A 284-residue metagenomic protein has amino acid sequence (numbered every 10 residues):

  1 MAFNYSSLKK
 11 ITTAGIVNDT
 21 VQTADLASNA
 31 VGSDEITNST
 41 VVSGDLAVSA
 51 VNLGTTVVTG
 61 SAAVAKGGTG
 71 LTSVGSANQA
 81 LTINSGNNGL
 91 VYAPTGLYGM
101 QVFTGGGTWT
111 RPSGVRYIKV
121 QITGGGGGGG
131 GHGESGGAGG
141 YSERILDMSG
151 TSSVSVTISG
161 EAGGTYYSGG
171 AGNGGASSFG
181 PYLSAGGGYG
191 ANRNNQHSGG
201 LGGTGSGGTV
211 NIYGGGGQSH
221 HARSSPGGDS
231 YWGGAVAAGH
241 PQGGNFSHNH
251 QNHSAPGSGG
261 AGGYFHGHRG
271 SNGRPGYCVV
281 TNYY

Functional and structural regions predicted by a protein language model:
A2-G96: Extracellular repetitive beta-rich solenoid segments
N18, S28, N38, G105 (+2 more regions): Surface-exposed loops/turns
A65-T72, S155-E161, A255-S258: Short sequence segments immediately N-terminal to proteolytic processing junctions that release a mature
N84-N87, G180, Y284: Short acidic-glycine loop/turn motifs at beta-strand connectors
Y98-G105, G199-L201: Disulfide-bonded cysteine-rich modules in secreted/extracellular proteins, activating on the conserved Cys frameworks
V102-T104, T108-P112, I122-P181, N195 (+1 more regions): Glycine-rich strand-loop-strand elements at beta-sheet edges
R116-I118: Short beta-strand/loop motifs in extracellular/secreted proteins, especially within beta-sandwich accessory domains
L183-H250: Acidic, glycine-rich loop-and-strand cores that form catalytic or ligand-binding grooves in diverse globular domains
